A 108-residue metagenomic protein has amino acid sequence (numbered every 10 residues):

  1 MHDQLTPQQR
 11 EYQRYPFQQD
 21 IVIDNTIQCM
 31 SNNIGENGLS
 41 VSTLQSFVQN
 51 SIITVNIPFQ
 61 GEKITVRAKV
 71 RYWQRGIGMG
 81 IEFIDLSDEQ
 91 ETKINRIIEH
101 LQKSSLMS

Functional and structural regions predicted by a protein language model:
M1-E36, N95, E99-S108: N-terminal helix initiation/capping motif
Q19-D24, N50-K63: Short conserved beta-strand and strand-loop elements enriched in small hydrophobics with frequent Asp/Gly
I23, N33, V70-Y72, D85: A residue-level detector for short acidic-glycine micro-motifs
C29, A68-K69, I81: Small-residue-enriched segments and motifs
N33, E62-R67: Short, Lys/Arg- and Gly-enriched loop/turn segments at beta-strand edges
L39-T43, G76-D85: Short, solvent-exposed secondary-structure boundary/capping segments
G78-G80, D88-I98: A short macromolecule-binding patch
